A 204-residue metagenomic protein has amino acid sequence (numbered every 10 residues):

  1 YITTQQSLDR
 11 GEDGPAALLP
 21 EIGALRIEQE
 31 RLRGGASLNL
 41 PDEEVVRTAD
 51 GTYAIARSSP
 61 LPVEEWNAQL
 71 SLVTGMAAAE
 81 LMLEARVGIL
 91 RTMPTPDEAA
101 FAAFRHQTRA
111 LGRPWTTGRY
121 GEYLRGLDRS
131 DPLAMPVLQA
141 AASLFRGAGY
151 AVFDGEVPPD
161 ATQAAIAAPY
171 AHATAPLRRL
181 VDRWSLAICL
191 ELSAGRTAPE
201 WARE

Functional and structural regions predicted by a protein language model:
Y1-E204: Conserved, carboxylate-rich catalytic/transport cores that coordinate ions
